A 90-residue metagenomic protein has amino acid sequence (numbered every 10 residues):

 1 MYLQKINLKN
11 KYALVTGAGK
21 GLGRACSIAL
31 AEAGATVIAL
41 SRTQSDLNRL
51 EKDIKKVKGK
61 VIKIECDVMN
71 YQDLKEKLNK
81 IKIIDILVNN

Functional and structural regions predicted by a protein language model:
M1-Y12: Flexible N-terminal pre-Rossmann segment of NAD(P)-dependent oxidoreductases
Y12, G17-G21: Conserved glycine-rich cofactor-binding loop
T16, I84-N90: Rossmann-fold scaffold of SDR-type NAD(P)-dependent oxidoreductases
L30: Aromatic pocket-lining residues of Rossmann-like dinucleotide-binding sites
A35-R49: Conserved glycine-rich Rossmann-like NAD(P)H-binding loop of the short-chain dehydrogenase/reductase
S45, I64-K77: The beta1-alpha1 cofactor-binding region of Rossmann-like NAD(H)/NADP(H)-dependent oxidoreductases
